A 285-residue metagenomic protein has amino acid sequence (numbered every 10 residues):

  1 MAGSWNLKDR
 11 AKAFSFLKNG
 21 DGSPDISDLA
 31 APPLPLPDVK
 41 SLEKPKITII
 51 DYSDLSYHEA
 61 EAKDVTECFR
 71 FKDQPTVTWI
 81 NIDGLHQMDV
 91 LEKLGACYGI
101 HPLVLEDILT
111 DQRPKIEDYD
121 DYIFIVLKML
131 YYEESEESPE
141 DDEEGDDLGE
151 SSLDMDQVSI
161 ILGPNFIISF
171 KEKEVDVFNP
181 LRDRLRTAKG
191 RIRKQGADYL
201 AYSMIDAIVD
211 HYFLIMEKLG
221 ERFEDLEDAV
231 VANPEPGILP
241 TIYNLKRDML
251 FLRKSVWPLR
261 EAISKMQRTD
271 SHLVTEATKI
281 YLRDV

Functional and structural regions predicted by a protein language model:
M1-D284: Peripheral, non-transmembrane regulatory/ligand-interaction domains of membrane transport proteins
